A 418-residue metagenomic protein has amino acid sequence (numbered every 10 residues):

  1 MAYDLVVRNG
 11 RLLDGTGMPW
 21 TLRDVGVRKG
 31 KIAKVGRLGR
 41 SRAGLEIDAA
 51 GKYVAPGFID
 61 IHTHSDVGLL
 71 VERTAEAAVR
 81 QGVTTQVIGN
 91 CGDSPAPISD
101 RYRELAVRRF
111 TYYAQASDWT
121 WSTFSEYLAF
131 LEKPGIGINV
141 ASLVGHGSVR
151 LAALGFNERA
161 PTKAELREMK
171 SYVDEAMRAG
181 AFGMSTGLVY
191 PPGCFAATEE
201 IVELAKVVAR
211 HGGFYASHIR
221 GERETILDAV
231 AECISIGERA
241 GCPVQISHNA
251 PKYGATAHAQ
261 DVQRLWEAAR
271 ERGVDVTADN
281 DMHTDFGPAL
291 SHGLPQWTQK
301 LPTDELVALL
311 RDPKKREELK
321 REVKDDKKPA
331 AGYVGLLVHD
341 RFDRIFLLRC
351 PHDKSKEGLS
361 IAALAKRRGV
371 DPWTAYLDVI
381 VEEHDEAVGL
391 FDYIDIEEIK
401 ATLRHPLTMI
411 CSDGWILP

Functional and structural regions predicted by a protein language model:
M1-G57, E72: Histidine-rich, glycine-flanked metal-binding segment
G10, G30, G51, H62 (+7 more regions): Divalent metal-coordination and catalytic microenvironments
R37, C91-D93, G187-V189, I219-G221 (+2 more regions): Short, ordered loop/turn segments at secondary-structure junctions
S41, E46-S117: Metal-associated gating/positioning segment near the N- to mid-region
L105-T120, G155-K163, Y190-F195, A216-S217 (+1 more regions): Glycine-rich tight-turn/loop motif centered on a GG-T
S117-Y127, L131: Core domains of carbohydrate- and sulfate-ester-processing enzymes
L128-L131, I136-K163, R167-Y190, A205 (+3 more regions): Active-site neighborhoods of metal-dependent hydrolases
E175-E232: Divalent metal-binding pocket/active-site signature
